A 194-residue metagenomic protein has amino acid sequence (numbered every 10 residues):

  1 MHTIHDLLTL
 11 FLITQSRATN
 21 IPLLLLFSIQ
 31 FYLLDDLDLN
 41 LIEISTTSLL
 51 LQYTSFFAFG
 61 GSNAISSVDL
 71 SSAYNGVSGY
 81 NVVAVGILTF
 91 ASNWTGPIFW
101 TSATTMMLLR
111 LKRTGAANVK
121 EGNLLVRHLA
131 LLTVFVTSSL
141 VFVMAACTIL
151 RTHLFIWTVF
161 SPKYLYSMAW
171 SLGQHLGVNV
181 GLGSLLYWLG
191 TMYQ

Functional and structural regions predicted by a protein language model:
M1-Q194: Alpha-helical transmembrane segments of integral membrane proteins
